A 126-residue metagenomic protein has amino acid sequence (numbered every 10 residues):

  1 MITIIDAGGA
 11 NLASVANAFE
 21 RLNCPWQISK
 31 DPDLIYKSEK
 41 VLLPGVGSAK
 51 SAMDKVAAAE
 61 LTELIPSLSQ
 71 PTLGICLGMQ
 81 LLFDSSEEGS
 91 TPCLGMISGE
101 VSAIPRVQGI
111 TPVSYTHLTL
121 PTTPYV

Functional and structural regions predicted by a protein language model:
I2, W26, T72: Hydrophobic anchor at the start of a short beta-strand that flanks the dinucleotide cofactor-binding loop
I2-L22: N-terminal beta1-alpha1 ligand-phosphate binding loop
W26-I28, V101: Generic structural signal for residues in well-ordered beta-strands
L34-I35: Structural alpha-helical scaffold elements that stabilize or flank donor/cofactor-binding regions in carbohydrate
S38: An anion/phosphate-binding loop that grips the pyrophosphate of nucleotide cofactors and donors
L42-P44: Structural motif
A49-S114: Cysteine-nucleophile active-site neighborhood
H117-V126: Single conserved hydrophobic/aromatic residue that forms the stacking wall/gate of nucleotide- or nucleobase-binding
